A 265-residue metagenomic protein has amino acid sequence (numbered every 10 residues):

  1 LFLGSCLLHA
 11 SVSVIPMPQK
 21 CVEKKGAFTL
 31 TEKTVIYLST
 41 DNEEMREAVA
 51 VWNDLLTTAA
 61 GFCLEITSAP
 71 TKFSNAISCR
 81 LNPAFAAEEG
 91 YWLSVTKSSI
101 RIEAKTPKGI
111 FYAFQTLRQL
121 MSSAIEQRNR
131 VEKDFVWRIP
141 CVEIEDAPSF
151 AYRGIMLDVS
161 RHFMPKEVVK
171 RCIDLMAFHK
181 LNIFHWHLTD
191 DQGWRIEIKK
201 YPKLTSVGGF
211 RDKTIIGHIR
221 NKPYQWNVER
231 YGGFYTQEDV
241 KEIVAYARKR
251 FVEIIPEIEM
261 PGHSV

Functional and structural regions predicted by a protein language model:
L1-V12: Bacterial Sec-dependent N-terminal signal peptides
S5-L7, T34, G208: Generic low-complexity, intrinsically disordered sequence content enriched in small uncharged/hydrophobic residues
A10-F150: Contiguous, structured surface segment used for ligand recognition
A86-V265: Feature activates predominantly on carbohydrate-active enzymes
